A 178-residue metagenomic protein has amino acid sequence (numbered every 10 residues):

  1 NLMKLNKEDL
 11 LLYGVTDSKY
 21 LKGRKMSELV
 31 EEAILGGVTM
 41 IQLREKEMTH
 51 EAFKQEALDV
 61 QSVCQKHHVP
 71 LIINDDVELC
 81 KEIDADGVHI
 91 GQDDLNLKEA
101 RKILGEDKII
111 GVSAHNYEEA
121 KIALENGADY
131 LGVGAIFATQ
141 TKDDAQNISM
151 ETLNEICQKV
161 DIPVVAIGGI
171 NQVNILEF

Functional and structural regions predicted by a protein language model:
L2-L95, K102-Y130, A145-I148, E155 (+2 more regions): Conserved N-terminal beta1-alpha1 strand-loop-helix module at the mouth
L95-K98, T139-Q140: A short, polar/charged loop-to-alpha-helix boundary motif
A138-Q146: Phosphate-binding beta-alpha-beta segment of Rossmann-like dinucleotide-binding domains, i.e., the NAD(P)
I167: Short hydrophobic "strand-cap" motifs at the C-terminus of beta-strands
